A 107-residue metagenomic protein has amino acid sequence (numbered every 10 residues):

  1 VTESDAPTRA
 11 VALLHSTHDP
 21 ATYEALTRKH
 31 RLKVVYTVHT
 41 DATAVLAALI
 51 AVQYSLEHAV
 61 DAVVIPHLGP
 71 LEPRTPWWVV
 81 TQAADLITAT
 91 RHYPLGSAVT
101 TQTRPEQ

Functional and structural regions predicted by a protein language model:
V1-Q107: Short, structured surface patches at the beginning of a domain
